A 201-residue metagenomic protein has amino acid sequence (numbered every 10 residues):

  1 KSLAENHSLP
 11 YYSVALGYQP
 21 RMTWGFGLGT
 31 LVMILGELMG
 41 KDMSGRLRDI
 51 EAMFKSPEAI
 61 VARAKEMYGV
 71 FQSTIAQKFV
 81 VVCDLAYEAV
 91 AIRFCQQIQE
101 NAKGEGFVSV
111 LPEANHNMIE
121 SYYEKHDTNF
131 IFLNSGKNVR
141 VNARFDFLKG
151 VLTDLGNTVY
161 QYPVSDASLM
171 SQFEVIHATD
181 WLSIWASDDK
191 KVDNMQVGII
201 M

Functional and structural regions predicted by a protein language model:
K1-I60, Q72, S135-V159: Glycine-rich phosphate-binding loops that contact phosphosugars or nucleotide phosphates
L9, K103-G104, N157, V192: Short glycine/serine/threonine/alanine-rich loop segments
P10-V14, V80, F107, N129-L133 (+1 more regions): Hydrophobic/aromatic beta-strand patches that form the interior of the parallel beta-sheet core in alpha/beta enzyme
A15-G17, L111-P112, Q161-A167: Short beta->alpha junction loops
P20-F26, H116-I119, S171: Short, charged, surface-exposed secondary-structure boundary motifs
G36-N129: Active-site phosphate/pyrophosphate-binding segments
E120, K125-V197: C-terminal active-site/capping subdomain that shapes the small-molecule cofactor and substrate pocket of enzyme
